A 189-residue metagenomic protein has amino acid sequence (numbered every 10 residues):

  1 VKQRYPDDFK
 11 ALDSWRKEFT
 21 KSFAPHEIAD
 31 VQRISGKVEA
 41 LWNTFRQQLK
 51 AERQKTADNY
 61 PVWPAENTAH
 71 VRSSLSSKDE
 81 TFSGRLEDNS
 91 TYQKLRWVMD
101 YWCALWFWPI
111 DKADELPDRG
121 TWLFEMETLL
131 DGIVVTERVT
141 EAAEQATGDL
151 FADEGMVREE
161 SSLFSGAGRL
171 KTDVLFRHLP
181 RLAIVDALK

Functional and structural regions predicted by a protein language model:
V1-K189: Charged, often flexible domain-edge or linker segments that flank or initiate folded functional domains
